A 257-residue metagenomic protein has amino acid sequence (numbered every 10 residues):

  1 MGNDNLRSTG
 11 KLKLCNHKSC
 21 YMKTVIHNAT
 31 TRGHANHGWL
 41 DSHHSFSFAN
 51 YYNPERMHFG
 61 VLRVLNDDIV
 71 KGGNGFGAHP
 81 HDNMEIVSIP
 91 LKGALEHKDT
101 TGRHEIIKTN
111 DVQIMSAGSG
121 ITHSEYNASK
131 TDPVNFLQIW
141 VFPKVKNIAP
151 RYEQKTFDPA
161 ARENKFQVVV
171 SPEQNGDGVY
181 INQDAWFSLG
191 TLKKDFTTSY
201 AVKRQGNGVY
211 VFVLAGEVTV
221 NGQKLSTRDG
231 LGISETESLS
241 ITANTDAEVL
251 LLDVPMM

Functional and structural regions predicted by a protein language model:
G2-M257: Jelly-roll (double-stranded beta-helix
